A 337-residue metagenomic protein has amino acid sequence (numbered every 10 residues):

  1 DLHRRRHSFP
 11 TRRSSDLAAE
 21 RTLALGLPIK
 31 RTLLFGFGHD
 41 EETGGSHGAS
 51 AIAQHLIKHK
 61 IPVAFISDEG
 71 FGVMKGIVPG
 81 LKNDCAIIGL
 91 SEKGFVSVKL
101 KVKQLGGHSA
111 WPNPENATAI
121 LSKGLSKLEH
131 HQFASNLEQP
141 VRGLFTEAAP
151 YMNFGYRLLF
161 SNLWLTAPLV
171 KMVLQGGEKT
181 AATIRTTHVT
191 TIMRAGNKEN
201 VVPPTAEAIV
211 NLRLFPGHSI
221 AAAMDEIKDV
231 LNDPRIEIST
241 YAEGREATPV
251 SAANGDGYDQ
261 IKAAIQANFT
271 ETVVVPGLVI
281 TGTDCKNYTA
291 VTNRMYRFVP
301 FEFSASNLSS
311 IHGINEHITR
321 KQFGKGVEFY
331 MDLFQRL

Functional and structural regions predicted by a protein language model:
D1-H3, H7-S14: Short, small-residue-biased leader/transition segments that mark boundaries at the very start of proteins
R12-I87: Acidic/histidine-rich catalytic neighborhood of metal-dependent amide-processing enzymes
D16-A24, K123-K127, L212, D332-Q335: Short glycine/serine- and small hydrophobic-enriched flexible loop segments
K30-T32, I61-A64, P234, T270-T272 (+1 more regions): Loop/turn elements at helix/coil->beta-strand transitions in domains of secreted/extracellular proteins
L34-F37, V63-D68, K99, V189 (+2 more regions): Structural recognition of the beta-strand scaffold that forms the well-ordered cores of secreted hydrolase catalytic
K58-A221: Midchain, well-structured core segments that form catalytic/ion-binding scaffolds
M74-K75, L137-N197, P204, A221-D225 (+2 more regions): An extended, acidic, His-containing surface patch that forms the Zn2+-binding/catalytic region of metallohydrolases
L128-Q132, K228-I236: A common structural junction motif
